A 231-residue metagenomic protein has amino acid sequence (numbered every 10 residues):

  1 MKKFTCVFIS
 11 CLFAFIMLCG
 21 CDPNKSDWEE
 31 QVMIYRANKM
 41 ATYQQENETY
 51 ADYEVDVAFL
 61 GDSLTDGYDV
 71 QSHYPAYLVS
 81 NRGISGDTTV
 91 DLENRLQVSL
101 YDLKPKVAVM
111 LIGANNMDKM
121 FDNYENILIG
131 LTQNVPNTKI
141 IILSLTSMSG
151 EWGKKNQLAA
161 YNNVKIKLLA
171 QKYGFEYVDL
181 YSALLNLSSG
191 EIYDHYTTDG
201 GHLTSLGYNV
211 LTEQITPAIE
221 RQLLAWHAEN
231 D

Functional and structural regions predicted by a protein language model:
M1-L60, V70, S189, H195 (+2 more regions): N-terminal secretory targeting modules
V57-L60, V79-G83, V107-I112, K139-S144 (+1 more regions): Structural recognition of the beta-strand scaffold that forms the well-ordered cores of secreted hydrolase catalytic
D66-Y74, T89-N123, I141, L145-E151: Oxyanion-hole/transition-state-stabilizing segment in secreted/luminal serine hydrolases and related acyltransferases
P75-Y77, Y173: Short, structured coil segments at secondary-structure junctions
L96, Y124-L128, N163, K167: Generic structural signal for well-ordered alpha-helices, preferentially at hydrophobic/aromatic core positions
Q97, Y101, G113, I129-P136 (+2 more regions): Sec-exported extracytoplasmic/periplasmic mature domains
L111-N115, I129-Y161, Y181-S188: Active-site segments of SGNH/GDSL-like serine hydrolases that catalyze O-acetyl group transfer/hydrolysis on lipids
E151-D231: Catalytic His-Asp segment of secreted/periplasmic serine-dependent ester chemistry enzymes
